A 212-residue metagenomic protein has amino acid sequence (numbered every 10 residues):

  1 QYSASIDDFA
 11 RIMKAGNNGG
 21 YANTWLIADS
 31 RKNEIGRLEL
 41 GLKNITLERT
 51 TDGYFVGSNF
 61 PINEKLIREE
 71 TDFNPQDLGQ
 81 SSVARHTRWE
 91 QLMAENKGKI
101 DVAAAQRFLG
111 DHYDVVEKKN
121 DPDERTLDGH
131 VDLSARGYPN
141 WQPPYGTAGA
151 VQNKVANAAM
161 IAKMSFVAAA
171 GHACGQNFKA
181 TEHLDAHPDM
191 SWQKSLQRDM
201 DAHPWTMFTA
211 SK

Functional and structural regions predicted by a protein language model:
Q1-K212: C-terminus-biased signal that marks the final domain/tail of proteins
